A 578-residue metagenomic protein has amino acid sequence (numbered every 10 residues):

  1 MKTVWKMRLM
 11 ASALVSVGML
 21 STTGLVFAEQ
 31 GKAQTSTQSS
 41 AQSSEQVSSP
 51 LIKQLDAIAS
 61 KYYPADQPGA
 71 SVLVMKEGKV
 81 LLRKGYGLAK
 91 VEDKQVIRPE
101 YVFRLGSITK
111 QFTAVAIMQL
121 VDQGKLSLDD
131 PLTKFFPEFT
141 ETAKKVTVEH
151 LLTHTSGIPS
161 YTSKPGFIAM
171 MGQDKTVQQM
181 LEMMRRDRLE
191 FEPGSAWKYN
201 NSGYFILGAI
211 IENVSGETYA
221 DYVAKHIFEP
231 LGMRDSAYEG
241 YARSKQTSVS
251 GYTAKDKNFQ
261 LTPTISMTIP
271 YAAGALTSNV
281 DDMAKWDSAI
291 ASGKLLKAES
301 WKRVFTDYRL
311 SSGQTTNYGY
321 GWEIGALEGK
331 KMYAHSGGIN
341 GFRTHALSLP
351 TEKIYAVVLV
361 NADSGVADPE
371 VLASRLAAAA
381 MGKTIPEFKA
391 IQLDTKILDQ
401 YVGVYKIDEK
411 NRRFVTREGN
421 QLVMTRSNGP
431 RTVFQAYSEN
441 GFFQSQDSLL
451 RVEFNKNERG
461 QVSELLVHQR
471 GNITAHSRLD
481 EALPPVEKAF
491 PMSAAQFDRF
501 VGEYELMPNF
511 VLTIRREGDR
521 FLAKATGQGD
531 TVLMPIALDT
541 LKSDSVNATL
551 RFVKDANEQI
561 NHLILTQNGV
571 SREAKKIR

Functional and structural regions predicted by a protein language model:
K2-A13: Bacterial N-terminal signal peptides that target proteins for export
A11-G24: Bacterial N-terminal signal peptides
F27-T37, A41-K84, S215-E217, D221-K225 (+3 more regions): Catalytic loop of the DD-peptidase/beta-lactamase superfamily, centered on the K-T-G motif and neighboring
P68, L88-N201, G208, S215-E217 (+2 more regions): Active-site-proximal loop and beta-strand segments within enzyme catalytic domains
V80-L81, F139-T147, G157-K164, F191 (+5 more regions): Secretory-pathway/luminal and periplasmic proteins that interact with or process carbohydrate-rich
F112, Y161, M184, Y204 (+3 more regions): Aromatic/pi-system hotspot detector in well-structured domains
A116-L120, L207-I211, M283-W286, A356: Buried hydrophobic packing segments
T147, G203, N279-D282: An acidic site on a long C-lobe helix of protein kinase domains
